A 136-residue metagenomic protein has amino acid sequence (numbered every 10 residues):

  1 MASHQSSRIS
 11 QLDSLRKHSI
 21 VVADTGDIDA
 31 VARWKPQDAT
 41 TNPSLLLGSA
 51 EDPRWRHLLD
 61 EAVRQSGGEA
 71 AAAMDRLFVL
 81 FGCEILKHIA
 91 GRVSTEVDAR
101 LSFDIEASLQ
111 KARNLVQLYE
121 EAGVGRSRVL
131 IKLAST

Functional and structural regions predicted by a protein language model:
M1-G26: N- or domain-start disorder-to-order transition segments that initiate the globular core
D13-L15, A32, A122-G125: Solvent-exposed alpha-helices and their adjacent loops that cap or buttress functional pockets in soluble metabolic
R16-V21, K35-Q37, R128-V129: Short active-site oxyanion
D24, A39, K132: Active-site-adjacent beta-strand anchor residues
G26-A32, S108, A112: Short, acidic/polar
D29-A50, R54-H57: An N-terminal structural lobe/cap that precedes and organizes the functional/catalytic core across diverse proteins
L45-L47, P53-T136: Active-site beta->alpha loop and helix N-cap motifs at the rims of alpha/beta catalytic domains
